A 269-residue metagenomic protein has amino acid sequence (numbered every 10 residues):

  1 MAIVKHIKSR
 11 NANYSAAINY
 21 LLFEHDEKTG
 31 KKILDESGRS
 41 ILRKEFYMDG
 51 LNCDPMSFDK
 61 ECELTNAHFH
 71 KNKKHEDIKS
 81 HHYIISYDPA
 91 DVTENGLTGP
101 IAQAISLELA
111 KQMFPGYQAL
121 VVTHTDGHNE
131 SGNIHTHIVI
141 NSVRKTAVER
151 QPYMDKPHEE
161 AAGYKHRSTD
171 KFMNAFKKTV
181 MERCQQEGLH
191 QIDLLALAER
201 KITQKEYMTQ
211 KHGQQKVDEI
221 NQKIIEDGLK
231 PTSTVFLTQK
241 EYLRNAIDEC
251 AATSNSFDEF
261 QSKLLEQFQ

Functional and structural regions predicted by a protein language model:
M1-Q269: N-terminal nicking endonuclease/strand-transfer module with a His-rich metal-binding environment and a catalytic Tyr
